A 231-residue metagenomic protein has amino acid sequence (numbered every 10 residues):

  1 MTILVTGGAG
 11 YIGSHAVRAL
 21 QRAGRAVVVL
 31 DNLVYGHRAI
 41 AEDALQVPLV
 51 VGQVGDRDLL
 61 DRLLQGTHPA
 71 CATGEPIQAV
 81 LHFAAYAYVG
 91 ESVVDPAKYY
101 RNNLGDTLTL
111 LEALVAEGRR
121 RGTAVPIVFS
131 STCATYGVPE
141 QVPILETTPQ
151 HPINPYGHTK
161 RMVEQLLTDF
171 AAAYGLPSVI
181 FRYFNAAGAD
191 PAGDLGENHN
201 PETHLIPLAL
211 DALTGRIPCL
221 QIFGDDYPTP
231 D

Functional and structural regions predicted by a protein language model:
M1-A189: N-terminal Rossmann-like NAD(P)+-binding domain of SDR-like oxidoreductases, especially those catalyzing
T168-D231: NAD(P)-dependent short-chain dehydrogenase/reductase
